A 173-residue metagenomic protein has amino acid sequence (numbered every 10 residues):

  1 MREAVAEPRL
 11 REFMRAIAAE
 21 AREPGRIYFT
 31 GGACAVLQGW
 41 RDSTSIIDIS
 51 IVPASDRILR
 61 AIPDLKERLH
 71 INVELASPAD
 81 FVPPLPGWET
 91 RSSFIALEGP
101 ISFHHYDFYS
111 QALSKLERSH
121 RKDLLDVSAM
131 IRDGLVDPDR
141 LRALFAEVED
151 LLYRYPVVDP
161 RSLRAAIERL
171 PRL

Functional and structural regions predicted by a protein language model:
M1-L173: Compositionally biased terminal segments of proteins
